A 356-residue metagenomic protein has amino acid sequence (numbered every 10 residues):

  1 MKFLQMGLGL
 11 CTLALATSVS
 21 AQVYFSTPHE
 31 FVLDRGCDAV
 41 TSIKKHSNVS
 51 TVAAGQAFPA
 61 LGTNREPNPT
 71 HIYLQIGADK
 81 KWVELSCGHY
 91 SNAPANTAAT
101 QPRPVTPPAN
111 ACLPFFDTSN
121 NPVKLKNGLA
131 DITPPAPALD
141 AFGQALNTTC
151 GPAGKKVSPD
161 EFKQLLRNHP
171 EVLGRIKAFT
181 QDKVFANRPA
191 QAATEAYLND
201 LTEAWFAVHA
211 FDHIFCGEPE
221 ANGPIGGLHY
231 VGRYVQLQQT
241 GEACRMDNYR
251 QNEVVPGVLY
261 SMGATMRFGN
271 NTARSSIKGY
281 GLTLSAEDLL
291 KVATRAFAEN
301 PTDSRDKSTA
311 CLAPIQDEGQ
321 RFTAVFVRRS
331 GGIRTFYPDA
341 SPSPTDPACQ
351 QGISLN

Functional and structural regions predicted by a protein language model:
M1-L8: Bacterial N-terminal signal peptides that target proteins for export
A16-S20: N-terminal signal peptide c-region/cleavage motif recognized by signal peptidases
A21-T41, T51-V52, T63-N64, S91-A99: SH3-family beta-barrel domains
Y24-I43, E253, G263-G269, S275-I277: Extracytoplasmic/periplasm-facing segments of secreted or lipoprotein envelope proteins
S47-V49: Short, conserved secondary-structure segments in the cores of folded domains
T51-C87: SH3/SH3-like beta-barrel superfamily modules
N96-I315: N-terminal "domain-start" segment
R305-N356: Compact beta-sheet-dominated globular domain cores
